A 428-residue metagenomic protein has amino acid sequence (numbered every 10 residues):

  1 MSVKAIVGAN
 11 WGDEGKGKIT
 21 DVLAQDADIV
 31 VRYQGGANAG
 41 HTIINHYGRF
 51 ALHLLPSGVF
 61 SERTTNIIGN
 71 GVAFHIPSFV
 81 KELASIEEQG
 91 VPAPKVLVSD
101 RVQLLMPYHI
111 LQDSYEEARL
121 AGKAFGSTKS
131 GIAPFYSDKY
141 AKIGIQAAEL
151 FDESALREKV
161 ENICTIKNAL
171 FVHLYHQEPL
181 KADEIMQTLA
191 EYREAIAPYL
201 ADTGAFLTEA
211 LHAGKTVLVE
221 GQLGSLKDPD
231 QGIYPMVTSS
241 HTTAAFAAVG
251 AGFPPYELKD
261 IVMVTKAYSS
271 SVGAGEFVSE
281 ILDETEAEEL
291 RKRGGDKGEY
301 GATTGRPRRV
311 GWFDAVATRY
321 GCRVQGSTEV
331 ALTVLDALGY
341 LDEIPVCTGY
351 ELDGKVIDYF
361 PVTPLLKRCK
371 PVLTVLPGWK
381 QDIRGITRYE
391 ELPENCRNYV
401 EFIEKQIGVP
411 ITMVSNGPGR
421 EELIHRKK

Functional and structural regions predicted by a protein language model:
M1-K428: Non-transmembrane, aqueous-exposed alpha-helical and coiled segments at domain scale
